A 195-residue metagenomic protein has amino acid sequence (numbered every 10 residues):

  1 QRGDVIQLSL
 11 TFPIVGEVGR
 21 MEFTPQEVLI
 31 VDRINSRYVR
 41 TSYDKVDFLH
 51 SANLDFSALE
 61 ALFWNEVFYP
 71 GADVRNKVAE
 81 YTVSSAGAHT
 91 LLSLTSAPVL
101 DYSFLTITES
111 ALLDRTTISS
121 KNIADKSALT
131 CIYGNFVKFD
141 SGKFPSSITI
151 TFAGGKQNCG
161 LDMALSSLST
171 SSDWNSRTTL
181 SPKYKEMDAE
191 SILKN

Functional and structural regions predicted by a protein language model:
Q1-D4, I34, L112-D114, T130: Beta-strand-dominated lipid-handling architectures at cellular/organellar boundaries
Q1-G3, S9-L10, G16, M21-P25 (+3 more regions): Extended beta-sheet lipid-handling architectures
G3-V5, E27, G87-L91: A generic structural signal for beta-strand entry/edge sites
V5-A61: An acidic-aromatic
I34, F68-A72, T90-L94: Localized chelating/binding microdomains that coordinate divalent metal ions or stabilize phosphate-bearing
L49-E80: C-terminal low-complexity, charged extensions that often adopt amphipathic alpha-helices
N76-E186: Gly/Pro-enriched, hydrophobic low-complexity segments that function as extracytoplasmic propeptides/linkers
K183-N195: Short, cationic low-complexity segments
